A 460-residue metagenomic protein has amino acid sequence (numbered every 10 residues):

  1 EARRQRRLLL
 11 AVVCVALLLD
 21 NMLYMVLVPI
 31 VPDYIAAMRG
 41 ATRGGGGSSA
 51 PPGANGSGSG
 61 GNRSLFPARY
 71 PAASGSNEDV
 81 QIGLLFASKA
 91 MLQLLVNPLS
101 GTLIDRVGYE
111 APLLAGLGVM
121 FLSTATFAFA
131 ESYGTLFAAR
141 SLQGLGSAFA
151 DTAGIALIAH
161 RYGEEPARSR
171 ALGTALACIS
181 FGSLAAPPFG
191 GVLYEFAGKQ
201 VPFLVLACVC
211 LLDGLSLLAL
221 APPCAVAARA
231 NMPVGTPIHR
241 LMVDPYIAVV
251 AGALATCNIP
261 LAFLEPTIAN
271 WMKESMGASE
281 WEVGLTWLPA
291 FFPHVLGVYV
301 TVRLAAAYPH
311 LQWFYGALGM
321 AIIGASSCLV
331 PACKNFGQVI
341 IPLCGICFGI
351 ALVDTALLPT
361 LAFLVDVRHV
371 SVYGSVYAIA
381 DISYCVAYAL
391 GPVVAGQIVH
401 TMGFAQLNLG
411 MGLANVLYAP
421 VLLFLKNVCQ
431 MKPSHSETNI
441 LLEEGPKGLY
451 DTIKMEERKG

Functional and structural regions predicted by a protein language model:
E1-R4, C224-V250, L441-E456: Juxtamembrane intracellular "pre-TM" segments in multi-pass secondary transporters
L27-P29, I247-L288: Extracytoplasmic gate region of multi-pass secondary transporters
K89-P98, S183-L184, F291-V295, Y299 (+1 more regions): Residue-level signature of mid-helix packing/kink "hotspots" within the transmembrane helices of 12-pass Major
L95-E131: Conserved MFS/SLC helix-loop-helix module at the cytosolic interface between two early adjacent transmembrane helices
V96-G108, Y194, G297-H310, V399: Helix-to-loop junctions at the C-terminal end of transmembrane segments in multipass secondary transporters
R106-G116, A306-M320: Cytoplasmic membrane-interface "Motif A"-like loop-to-helix N-cap segments of 12-TM Major Facilitator Superfamily
G108, F129-G134, G163, G277 (+1 more regions): Helix-breaking motifs and short loop linkers at transmembrane-helix boundaries and internal kinks in secondary membrane
A139-I179: Cytoplasmic helix-loop-helix junction between adjacent transmembrane helices in 12-TM secondary transporters
